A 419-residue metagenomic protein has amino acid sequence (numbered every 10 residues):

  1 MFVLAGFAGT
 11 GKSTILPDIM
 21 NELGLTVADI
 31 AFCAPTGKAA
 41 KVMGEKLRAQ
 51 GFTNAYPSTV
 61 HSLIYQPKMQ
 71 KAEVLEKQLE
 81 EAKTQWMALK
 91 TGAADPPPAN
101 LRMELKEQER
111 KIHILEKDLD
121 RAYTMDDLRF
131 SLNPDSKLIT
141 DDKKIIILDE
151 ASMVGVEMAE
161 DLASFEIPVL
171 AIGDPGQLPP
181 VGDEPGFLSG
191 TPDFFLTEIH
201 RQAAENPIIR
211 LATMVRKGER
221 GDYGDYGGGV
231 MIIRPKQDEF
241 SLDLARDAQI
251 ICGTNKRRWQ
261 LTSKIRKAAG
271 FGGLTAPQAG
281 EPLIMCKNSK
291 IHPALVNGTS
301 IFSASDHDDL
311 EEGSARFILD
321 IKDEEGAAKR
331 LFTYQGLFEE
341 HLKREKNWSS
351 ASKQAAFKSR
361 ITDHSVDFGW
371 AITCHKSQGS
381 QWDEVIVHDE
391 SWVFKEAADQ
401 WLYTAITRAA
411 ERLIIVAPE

Functional and structural regions predicted by a protein language model:
M1, L89-L119, T124, E157-I167 (+2 more regions): Conserved helicase motor core of P-loop NTPases
F2-K77, E81-T84, A99-G228: ASCE P-loop NTPase helicase motor core
L4, Q70, G92, D135-I139 (+5 more regions): Catalytic phosphate/metal-binding cores of nucleic-acid and nucleotide-processing enzymes, i.e., regions that mediate
I15, D320-E419: C-terminal accessory regions
T36, T254, G379: Short, conserved phosphate/pyrophosphate- and ester-handling motifs at nucleotide-, phospho-/glycolipid
M43, M158, N297-T299, A397-L402: Short beta-alpha junctions and helix-cap segments that line functional grooves
K144, A248, D383: Conserved acidic residues
